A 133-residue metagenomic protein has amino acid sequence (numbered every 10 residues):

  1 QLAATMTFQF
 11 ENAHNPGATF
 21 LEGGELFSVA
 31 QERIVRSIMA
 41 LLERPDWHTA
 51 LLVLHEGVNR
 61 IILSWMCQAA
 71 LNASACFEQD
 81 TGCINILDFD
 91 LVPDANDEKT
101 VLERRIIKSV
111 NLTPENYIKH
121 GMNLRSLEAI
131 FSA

Functional and structural regions predicted by a protein language model:
Q1-A4, E43-H48, S64-A133: Acidic, low-complexity terminal tails and accessory targeting/binding regions of phosphate-metabolizing enzymes
Q1-R36, N111, G121-M122: Phosphate-handling substructures
F10-A13, D46-A50: A broad, low-specificity signal for short, low-complexity segments enriched in glycine/proline and polar/charged
G17, M39, C67-Q68: A broad detector of the eukaryotic-type serine/threonine protein kinase catalytic domain
A18, E22, A50, A75: Conserved short-loop catalytic and cofactor-binding motifs
E25, R33, L54-G57, Q79: Short beta->alpha linker loops
L41, W47-G57: Generic beta-sheet signal
R60-I62: Short catalytic/ligand-binding loop motif for oxyanion handling, primarily in non-cytosolic enzymes, centered on
